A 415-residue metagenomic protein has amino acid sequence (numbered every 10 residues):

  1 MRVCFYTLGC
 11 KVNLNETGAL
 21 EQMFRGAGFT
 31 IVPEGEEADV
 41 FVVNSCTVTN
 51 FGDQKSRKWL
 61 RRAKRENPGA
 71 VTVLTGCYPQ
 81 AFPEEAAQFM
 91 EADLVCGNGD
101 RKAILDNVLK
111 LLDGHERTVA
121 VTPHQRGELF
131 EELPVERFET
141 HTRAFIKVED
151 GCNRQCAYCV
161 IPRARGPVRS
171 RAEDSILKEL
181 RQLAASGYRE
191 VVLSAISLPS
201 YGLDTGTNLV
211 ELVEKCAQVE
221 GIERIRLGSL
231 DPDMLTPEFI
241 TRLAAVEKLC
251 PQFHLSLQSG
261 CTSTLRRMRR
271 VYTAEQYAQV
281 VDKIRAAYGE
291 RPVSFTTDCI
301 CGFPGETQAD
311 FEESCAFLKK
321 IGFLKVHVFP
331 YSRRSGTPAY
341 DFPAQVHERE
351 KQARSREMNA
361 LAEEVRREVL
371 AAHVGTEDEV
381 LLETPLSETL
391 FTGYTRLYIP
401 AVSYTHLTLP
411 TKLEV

Functional and structural regions predicted by a protein language model:
M1-Y201, E238, L243, L249 (+6 more regions): Proteins enriched for Cys/Gly/acidic motifs involved in redox and nucleic-acid/cofactor modification
V42, L227, H254-S256, T296: Generic enzyme active-site microenvironment
T47-G52, Y188-K215, V219, L230-E238 (+2 more regions): Conserved glycine-rich "GG(E/T)P / GGGxP" loop and the immediately following alpha-helix in the radical SAM core
P83, A195-D204, L235-E238, L257-M268 (+4 more regions): Flexible glycine/acidic-rich beta-alpha junction loops that bind and position SAM and/or redox cofactors in anaerobic
A86, G305-L318: Catalytic cores of alpha/beta
N208-R224, V280-Y288: Alpha-helix-loop-beta-strand connector modules within alpha/beta enzyme cores
V293-C299: Short acidic/histidine-rich active-site segments
D341-L407, V415: Terminal RNA-binding accessory module
